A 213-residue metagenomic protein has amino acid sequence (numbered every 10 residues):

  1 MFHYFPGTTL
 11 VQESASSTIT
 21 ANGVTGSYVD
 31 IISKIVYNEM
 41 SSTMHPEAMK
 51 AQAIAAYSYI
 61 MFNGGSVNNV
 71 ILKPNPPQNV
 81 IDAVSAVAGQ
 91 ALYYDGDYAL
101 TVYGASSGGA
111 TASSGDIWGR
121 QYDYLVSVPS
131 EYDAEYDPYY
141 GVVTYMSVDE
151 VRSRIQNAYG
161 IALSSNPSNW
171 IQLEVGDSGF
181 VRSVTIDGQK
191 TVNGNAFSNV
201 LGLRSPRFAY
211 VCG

Functional and structural regions predicted by a protein language model:
M1-G213: Conserved, single-site charged/polar hotspot
